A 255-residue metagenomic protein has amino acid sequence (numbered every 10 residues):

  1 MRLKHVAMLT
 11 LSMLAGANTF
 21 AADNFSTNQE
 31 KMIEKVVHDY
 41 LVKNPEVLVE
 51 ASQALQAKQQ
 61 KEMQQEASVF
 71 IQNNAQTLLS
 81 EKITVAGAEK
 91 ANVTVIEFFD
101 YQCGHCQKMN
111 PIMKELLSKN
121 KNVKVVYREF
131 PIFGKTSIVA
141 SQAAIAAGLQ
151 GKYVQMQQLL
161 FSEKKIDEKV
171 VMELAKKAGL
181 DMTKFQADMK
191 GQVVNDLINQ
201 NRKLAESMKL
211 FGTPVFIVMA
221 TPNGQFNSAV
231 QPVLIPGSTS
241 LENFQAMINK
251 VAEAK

Functional and structural regions predicted by a protein language model:
M1-A7: Bacterial N-terminal signal peptides that target proteins for export
H5, A22-E34, K177-K255: C-terminal cap of thioredoxin/glutaredoxin-like
M8-M13: Hydrophobic helical h-region of N-terminal Sec-dependent signal peptides in bacterial secretory/periplasmic proteins
G16-A17: N-terminal signal peptide c-region/cleavage motif recognized by signal peptidases
A21-F133, K190, N199-K203, M247-K255: Extracytoplasmic thiol/disulfide redox context detector
V42, K58, A147-Q150, Q192 (+1 more regions): Residues at alpha-helix boundaries and the short loops/turns that link adjacent helices
A57-K58, E163-I166, Q192-N195: A short structural micro-motif
I96, Y101, Q107-Q186, M208-F211 (+2 more regions): Structural alpha/beta surface segment adjacent to cysteine/selenocysteine redox centers across thiol/disulfide enzymes
